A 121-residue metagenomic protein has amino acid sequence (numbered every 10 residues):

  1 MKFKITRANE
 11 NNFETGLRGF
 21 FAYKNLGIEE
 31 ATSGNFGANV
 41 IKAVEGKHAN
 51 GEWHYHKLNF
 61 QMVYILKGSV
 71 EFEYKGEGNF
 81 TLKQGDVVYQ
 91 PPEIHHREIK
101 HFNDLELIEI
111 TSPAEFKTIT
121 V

Functional and structural regions predicted by a protein language model:
M1-F20: N-terminal presequences and immediately downstream first alpha-helices
F3-N9, R97-V121: Double-stranded beta-helix
E14-H54, N59: A short glycine-rich, His/Asp/Glu-containing loop-to-beta-strand
V40, Y74-G76, K100, E109: Residue-level recognition of conserved beta-strand positions in structured domain cores
A43, Y55-F72, I110-P113: Short, conserved beta-strand element in jelly-roll/cupin
L58, G78, I94-H95, N103-D104: A generic "binding-loop/recognition-motif" signal
G76-P92: Short acidic-glycine-tyrosine-enriched beta hairpin
